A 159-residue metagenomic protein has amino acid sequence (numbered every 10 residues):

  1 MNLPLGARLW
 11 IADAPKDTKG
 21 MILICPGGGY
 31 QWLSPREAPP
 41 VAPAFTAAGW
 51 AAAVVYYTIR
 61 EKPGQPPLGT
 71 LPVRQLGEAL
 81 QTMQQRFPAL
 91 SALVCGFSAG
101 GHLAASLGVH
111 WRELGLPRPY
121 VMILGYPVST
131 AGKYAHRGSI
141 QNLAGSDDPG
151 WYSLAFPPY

Functional and structural regions predicted by a protein language model:
M1-Y159: Alpha/beta-hydrolase superfamily serine-hydrolase fold, recognizing
